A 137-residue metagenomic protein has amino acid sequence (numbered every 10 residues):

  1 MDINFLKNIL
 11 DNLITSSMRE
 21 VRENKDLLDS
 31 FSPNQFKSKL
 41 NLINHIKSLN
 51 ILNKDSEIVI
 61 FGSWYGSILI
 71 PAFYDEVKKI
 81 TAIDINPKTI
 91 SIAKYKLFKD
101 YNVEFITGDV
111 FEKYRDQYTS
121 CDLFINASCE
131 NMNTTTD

Functional and structural regions predicted by a protein language model:
M1-N53: S-adenosyl-L-methionine
N53-G66: Conserved class I S-adenosyl-L-methionine
Y65-V77: Conserved SAM-binding loop of SAM-dependent methyltransferases across substrates and taxa, primarily the Class I
K78-D84: Conserved SAM-binding motif I beta-strand of class I
K88-L123: S-adenosyl-L-methionine
N126: A short beta-strand submotif of the Rossmann-like class I SAM-dependent methyltransferase core that lines
E130-D137: A short, conserved alpha-helix within the catalytic core of class I
